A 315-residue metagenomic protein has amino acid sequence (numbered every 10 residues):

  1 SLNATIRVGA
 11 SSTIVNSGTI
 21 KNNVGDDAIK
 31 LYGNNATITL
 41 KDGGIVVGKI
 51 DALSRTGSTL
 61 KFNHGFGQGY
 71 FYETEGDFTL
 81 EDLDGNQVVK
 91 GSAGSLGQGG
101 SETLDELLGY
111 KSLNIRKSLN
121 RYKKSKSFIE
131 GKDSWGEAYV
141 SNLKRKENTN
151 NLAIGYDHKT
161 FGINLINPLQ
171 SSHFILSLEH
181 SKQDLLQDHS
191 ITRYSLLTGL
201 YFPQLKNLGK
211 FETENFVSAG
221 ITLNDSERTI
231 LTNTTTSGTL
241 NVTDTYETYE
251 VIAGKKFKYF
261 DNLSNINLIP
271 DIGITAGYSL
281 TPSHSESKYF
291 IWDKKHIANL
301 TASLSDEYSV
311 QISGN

Functional and structural regions predicted by a protein language model:
S1-N3, T13-D27, T39-G48, H64-T74: Beta-strand-rich solenoid/repeat architectures in extracellular/passenger domains of polysaccharide-targeting enzymes
L2-T13, K30-A36, A52-T56, I191: Right-handed parallel beta-helix/beta-solenoid
R7-G9, S17, Y32, K41 (+6 more regions): A structural detector for beta-sheet-dominated domains
G9, I14, A36, V47 (+5 more regions): Intrinsic-disorder-driven secretion/translocation and chaperone-binding regions of pathogen effectors and toxins
K41-D42, G57-K132, G136-A138: Extracellular/surface-exposed low-complexity segments
L107-L263, L268, A276, L280-E286: Outer membrane beta-barrel translocator domains of Type V secretion systems
N150-N151, G155, L197, Y289-N315: Outer membrane beta-barrel transmembrane domains
